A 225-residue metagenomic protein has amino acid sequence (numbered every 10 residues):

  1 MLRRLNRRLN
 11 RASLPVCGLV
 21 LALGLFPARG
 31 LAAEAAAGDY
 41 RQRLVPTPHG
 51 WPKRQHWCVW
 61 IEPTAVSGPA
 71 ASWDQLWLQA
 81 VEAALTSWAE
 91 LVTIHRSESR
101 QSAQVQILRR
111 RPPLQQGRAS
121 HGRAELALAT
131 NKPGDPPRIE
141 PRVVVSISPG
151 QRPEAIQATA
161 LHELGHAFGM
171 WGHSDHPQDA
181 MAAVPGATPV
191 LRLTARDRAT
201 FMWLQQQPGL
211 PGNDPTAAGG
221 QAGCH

Functional and structural regions predicted by a protein language model:
L2-L5, S13, C17-G18, G24-Q75 (+4 more regions): Disordered inhibitory propeptide/activation segment of secreted metzincin zinc metalloprotease zymogens, centered on
A33-Q42, Q115-H121, R138, L193-T194 (+1 more regions): Extracellular zinc-dependent metalloprotease catalytic-domain scaffold
T47-P48, A158, A167, T200: Proline/Glycine/Serine-rich low-complexity intrinsically disordered segments that serve as flexible stalks/linkers
V59, W88, H162, M181 (+1 more regions): Divalent metal-coordination and catalytic microenvironments
E62-T64, R110, V184: Generic beta-structure capping elements
V66-W73, Q115-R118, P189-L191: Short, solvent-exposed loop/turn elements at domain surfaces
Q75-A167, W171-S174: Metzincin-family zinc-dependent endopeptidase catalytic domain
A127-A155, W171-H225: Metalloprotease/metallohydrolase-associated module, dominated by Zn2+-dependent proteases
